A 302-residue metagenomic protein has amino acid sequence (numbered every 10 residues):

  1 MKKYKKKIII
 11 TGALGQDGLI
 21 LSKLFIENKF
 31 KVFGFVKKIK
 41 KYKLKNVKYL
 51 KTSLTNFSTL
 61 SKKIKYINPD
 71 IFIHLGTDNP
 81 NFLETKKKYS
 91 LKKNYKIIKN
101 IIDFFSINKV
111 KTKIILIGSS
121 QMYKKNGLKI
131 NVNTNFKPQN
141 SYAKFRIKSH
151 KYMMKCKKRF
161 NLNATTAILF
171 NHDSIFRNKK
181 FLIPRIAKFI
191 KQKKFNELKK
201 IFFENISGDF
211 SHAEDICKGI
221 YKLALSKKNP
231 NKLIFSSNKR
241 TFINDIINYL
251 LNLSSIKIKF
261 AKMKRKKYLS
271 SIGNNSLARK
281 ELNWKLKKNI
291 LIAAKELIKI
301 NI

Functional and structural regions predicted by a protein language model:
K2, I290-I302: Amphipathic terminal alpha-helices
I8-E27: N-terminal Rossmann NAD(P)H-binding glycine-rich loop of SDR-like oxidoreductase domains
K45-N56: Rossmann-fold cofactor-recognition segment
L54-K93: NAD(P)H-binding glycine-rich loop region in Rossmannoid oxidoreductase-like domains and their noncatalytic homologs
F72-H74, K99-N140: Conserved Rossmann-fold NAD(P)-dependent oxidoreductase catalytic core, especially the SDR/UDP-sugar
L91, Q139-I147, K180-P184, D209-F210 (+1 more regions): Short-chain dehydrogenase/reductase
L128, K151-D209, A213-C217, Y221 (+1 more regions): NAD(P)-dependent short-chain dehydrogenase/reductase
K199-N205, N231-L233, T241-N248, S255-S270 (+1 more regions): C-terminal "lid/loop" region of Rossmann-like NAD(P)-dependent oxidoreductases
